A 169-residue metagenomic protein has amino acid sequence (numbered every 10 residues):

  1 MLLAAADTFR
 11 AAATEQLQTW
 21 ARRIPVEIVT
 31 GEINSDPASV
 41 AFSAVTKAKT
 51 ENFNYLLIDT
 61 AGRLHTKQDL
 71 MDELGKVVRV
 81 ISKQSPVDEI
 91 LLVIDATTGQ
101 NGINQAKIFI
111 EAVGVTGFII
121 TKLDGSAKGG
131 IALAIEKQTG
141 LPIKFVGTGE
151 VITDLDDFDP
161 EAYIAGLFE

Functional and structural regions predicted by a protein language model:
M1-E169: P-loop/Walker A NTP-binding module and the surrounding RecA-like catalytic core of P-loop NTPases
